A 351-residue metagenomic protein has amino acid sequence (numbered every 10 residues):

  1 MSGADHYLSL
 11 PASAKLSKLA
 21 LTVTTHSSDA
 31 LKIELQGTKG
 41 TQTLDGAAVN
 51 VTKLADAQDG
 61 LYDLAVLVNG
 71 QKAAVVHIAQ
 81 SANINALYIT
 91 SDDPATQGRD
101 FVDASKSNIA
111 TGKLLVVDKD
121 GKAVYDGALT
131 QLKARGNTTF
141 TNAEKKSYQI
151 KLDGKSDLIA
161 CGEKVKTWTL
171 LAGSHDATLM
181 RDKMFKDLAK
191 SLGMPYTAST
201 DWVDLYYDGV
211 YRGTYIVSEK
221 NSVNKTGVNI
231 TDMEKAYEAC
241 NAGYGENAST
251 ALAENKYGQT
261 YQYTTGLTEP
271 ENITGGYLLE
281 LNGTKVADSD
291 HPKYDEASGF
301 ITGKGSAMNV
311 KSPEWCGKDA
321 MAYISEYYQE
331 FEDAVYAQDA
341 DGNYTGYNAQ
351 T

Functional and structural regions predicted by a protein language model:
M1-Y62, V66-Q80: Predominantly extracytoplasmic/ectodomain segments of secreted and cell-surface proteins
D5-L8, T52-Q131: N-terminal module-boundary/linker segments of secreted carbohydrate-active enzymes
Q36, N69, D153, D208-G209: Short strand-turn-strand beta-turns centered on an Asx-Gly dipeptide
H77-T90, A95-D103, S107-A110, G127-A128 (+9 more regions): Extracytoplasmic/secretory soluble proteins
A110-A172, C316-A320: Conserved oxyanion/phosphate-binding beta-strand-loop segments in alpha/beta enzyme cores
I159-T214, E314-Q350: A conserved hydrophobic secondary-structure block that centers on an alpha-helix together with its immediately flanking
S218: Gly/Thr-rich phosphate-binding loop signature of adenosyl cofactor/nucleotide-binding cores
V223-T351: ATP-dependent phospho-/nucleotidyl transfer catalytic cores
